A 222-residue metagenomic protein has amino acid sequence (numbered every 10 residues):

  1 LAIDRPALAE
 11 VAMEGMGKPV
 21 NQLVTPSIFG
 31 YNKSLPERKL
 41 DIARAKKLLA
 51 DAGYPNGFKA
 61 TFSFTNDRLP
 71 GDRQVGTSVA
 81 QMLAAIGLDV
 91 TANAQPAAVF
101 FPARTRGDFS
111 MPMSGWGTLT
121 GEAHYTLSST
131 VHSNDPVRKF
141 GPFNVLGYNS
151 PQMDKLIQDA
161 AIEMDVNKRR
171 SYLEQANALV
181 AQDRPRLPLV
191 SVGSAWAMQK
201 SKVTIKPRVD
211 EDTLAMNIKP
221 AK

Functional and structural regions predicted by a protein language model:
L1-Q81, A85, N149, L156 (+2 more regions): Append "and occasionally in soluble cytosolic enzymes with long acidic Gly/Pro-rich linkers
A7-A12, A50, A98-D135, V180-A181 (+1 more regions): Pocket-flanking alpha-helical
I28-F29, A50-T120, V166, S191-S194: Ligand/substrate-recognition segments at binding pockets and active sites
F29-R44, Y54, A103-G107, S128-Q158 (+1 more regions): Short, solvent-exposed loop/beta-turn-alpha elements that line the ligand-binding surface or hinge of extracytoplasmic
I157, A161, V166-A181: Short amphipathic alpha-helical coiled-coil/interface segments
Q182-R186: Short, charge-rich amphipathic alpha-helical segments embedded in non-transmembrane helical bundles/solenoids
